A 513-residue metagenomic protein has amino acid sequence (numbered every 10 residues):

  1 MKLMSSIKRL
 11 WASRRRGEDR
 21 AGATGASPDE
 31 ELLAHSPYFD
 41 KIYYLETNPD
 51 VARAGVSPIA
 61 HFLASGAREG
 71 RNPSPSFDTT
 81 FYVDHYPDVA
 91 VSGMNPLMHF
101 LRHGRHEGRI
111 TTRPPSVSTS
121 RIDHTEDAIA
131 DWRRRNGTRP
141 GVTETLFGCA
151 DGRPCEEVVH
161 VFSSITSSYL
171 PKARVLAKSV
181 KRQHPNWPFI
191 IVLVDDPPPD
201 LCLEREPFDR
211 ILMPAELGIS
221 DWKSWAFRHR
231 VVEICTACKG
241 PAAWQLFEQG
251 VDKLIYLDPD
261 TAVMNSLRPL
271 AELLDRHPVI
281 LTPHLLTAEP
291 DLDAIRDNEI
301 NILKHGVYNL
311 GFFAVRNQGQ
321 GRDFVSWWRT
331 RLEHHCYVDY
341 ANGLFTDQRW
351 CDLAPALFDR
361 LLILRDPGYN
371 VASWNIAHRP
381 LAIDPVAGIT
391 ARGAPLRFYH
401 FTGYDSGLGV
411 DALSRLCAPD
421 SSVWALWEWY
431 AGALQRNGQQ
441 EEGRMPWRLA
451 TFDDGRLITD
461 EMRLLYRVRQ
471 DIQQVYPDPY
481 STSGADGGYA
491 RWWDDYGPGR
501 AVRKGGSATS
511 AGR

Functional and structural regions predicted by a protein language model:
K2-A128: Charge-rich, low-complexity intrinsically disordered regions
S120-R513: Glycosyltransferase catalytic domains, chiefly GT-A lineage
